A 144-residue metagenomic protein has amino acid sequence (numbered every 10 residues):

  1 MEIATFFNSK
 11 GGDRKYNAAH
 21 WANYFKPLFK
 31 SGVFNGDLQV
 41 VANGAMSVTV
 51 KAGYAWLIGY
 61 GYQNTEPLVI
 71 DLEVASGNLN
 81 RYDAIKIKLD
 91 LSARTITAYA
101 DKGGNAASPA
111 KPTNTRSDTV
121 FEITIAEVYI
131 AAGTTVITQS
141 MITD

Functional and structural regions predicted by a protein language model:
M1-W56: N-terminal "first-domain core" detector
A4-G11, M46-D144: Beta-strand-rich solenoidal segments
